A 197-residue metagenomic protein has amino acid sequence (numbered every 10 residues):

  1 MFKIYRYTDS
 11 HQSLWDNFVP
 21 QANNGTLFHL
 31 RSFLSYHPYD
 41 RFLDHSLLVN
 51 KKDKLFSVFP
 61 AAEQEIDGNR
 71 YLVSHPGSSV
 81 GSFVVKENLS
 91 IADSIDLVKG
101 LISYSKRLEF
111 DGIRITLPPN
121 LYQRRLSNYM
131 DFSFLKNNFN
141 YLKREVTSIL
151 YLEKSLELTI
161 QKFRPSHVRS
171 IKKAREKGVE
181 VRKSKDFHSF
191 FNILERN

Functional and structural regions predicted by a protein language model:
M1-Q12, S127-N197: Acyltransferase donor/substrate-recognition loop-hinge adjacent to the catalytic core
K3, L34-R107: Conserved donor-binding loop and adjoining core beta-sheet/short helix segment in diverse acyl/aminoacyl transferases
F18-F28, E195-N197: Helix-loop element at the rim of GNAT/NAT acetyltransferase active sites that forms part of the acceptor-substrate
N23-Y39: Short, basic/aromatic recognition patches
L89, P118-L121, E145-T147, K154: Short, flexible active-site-adjacent loop segments at beta-strand->alpha-helix junctions, enriched in small/polar
L108-P119: Conserved GNAT acetyl-CoA-binding A-motif
L121-S127: Acidic-and-aromatic substrate-binding clefts and catalytic sites of carbohydrate-active enzymes
